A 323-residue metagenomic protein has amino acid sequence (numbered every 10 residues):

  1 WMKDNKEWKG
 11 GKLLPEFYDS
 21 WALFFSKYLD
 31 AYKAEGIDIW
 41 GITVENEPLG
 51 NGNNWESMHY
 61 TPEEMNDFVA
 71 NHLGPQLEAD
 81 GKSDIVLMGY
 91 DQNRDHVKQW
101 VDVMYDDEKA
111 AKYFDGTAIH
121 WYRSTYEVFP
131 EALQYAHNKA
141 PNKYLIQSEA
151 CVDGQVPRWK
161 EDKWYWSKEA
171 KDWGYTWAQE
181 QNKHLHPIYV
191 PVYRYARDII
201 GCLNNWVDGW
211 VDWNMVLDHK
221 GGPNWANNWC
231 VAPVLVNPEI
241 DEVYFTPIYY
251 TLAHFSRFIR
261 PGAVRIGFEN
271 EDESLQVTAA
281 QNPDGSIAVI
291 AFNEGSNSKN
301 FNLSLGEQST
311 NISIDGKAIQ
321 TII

Functional and structural regions predicted by a protein language model:
W1-K109: Substrate-binding cleft and catalytic face of glycoside hydrolase catalytic domains, especially the flexible beta-alpha
E35-G41, G81-V86, K112-D115, A140-Y144 (+3 more regions): Loop/turn elements at helix/coil->beta-strand transitions in domains of secreted/extracellular proteins
I42, T117, C202, W210 (+3 more regions): Conserved, mostly hydrophobic/aromatic
V44-L49, Y90-D95, I119-S124, A150-D153 (+1 more regions): Active-site beta-loop-alpha junctions enriched in small/polar residues
P75-M88, K112-T176, D198: Glycoside hydrolase catalytic-domain groove-lining segments
Q147-Y250, G267-N270: Aromatic/acidic polysaccharide-binding cleft in carbohydrate-active enzymes
R257, F268-G306, K317: Carbohydrate-binding surface patches
S313-I323: C-terminal beta-strand-rich structural cap/linker in extracellular carbohydrate-active enzymes
